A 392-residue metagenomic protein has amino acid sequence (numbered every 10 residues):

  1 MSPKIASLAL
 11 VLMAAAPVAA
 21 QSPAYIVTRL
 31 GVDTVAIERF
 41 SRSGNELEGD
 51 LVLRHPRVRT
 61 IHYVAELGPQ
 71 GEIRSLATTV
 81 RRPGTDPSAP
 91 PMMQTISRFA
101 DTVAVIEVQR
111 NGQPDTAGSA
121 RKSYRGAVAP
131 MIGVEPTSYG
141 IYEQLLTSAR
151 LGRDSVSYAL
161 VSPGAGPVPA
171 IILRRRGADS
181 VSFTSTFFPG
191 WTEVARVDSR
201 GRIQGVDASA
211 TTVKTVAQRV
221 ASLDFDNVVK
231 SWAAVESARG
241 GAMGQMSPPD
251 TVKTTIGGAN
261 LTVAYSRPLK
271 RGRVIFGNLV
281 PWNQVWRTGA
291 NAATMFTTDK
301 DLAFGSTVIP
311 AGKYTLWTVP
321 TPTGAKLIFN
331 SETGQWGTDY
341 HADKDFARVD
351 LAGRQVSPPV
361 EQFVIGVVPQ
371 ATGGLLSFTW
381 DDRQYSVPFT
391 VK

Functional and structural regions predicted by a protein language model:
M1-I5: Positively charged n-region of N-terminal signal peptides that target proteins for export
A6-A15: Bacterial N-terminal signal peptides
A19-V64, G68-Q70, L76-I96, Y139-P169 (+3 more regions): N-terminal cleavable signal peptides for secretion/export
R42-G44, E66-I73, F99-D101, R174-D179 (+7 more regions): A short, structured loop/turn motif at beta-sheet edges
R54-P56, V64-G68, A178-V216: Gly/Pro-enriched, hydrophobic low-complexity segments that function as extracytoplasmic propeptides/linkers
T85, V103, R200-A234: A short, surface-exposed interaction/processing loop segment used at functional sites
A89-T184: Solvent-exposed helix/loop surface patches that form functional interfaces
A242, A264-A311, W317-K392: Extended, well-structured beta-strand/loop surface patches that form recognition or cofactor-anchoring regions within
